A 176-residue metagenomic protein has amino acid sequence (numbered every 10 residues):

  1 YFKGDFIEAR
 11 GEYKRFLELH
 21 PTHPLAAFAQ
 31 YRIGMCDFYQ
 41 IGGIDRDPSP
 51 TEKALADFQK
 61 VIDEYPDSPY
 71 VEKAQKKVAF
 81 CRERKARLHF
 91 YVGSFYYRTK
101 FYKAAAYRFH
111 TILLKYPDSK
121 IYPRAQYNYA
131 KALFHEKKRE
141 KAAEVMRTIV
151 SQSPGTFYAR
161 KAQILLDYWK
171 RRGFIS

Functional and structural regions predicted by a protein language model:
Y1-S176: Acidic, polar-rich low-complexity tracts and alpha-helical solenoid repeat scaffolds
